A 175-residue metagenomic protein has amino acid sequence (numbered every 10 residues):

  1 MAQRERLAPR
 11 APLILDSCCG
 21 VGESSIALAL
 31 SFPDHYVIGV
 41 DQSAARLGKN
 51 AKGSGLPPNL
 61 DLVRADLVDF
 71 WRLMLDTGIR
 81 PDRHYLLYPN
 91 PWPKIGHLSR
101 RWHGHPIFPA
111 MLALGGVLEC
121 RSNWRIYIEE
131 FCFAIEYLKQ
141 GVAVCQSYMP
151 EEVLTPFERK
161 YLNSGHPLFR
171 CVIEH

Functional and structural regions predicted by a protein language model:
M1-L13, E23-L30: S-adenosyl-L-methionine
S17, V40: Conserved beta-strand/loop positions that form the S-adenosyl-L-methionine
C18-G22: Class I SAM-dependent methyltransferase "Motif I" SAM/SAH-binding loop
S43: Conserved SAM/SAH-binding beta-strand->alpha-helix loop
A51-G78: S-adenosyl-L-methionine
S99-I107: Charged helix-capping and loop-helix junction motifs
L114-S122: Conserved beta-strand signature within the Rossmann-like core of class I S-adenosyl-L-methionine
Y127-A134, L138-H175: Class I S-adenosyl-L-methionine
